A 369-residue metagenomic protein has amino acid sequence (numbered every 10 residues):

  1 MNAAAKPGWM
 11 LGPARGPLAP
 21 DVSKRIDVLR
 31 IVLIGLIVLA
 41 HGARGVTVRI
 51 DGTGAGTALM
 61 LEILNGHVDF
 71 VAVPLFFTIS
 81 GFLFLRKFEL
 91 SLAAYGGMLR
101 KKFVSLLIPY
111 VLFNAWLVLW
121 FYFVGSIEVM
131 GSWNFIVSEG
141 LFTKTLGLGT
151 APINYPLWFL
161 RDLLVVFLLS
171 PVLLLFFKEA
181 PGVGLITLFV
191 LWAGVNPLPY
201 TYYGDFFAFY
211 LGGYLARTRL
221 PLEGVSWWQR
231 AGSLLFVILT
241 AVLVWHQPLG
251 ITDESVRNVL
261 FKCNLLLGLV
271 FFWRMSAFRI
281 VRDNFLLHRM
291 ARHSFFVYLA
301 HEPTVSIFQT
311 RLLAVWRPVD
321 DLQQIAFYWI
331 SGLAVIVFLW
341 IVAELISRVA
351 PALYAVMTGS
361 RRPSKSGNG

Functional and structural regions predicted by a protein language model:
M1-L188, V319-G369: Membrane-cytosol interface segments of multi-pass membrane proteins, especially ER/Golgi lipid-handling enzymes
A4-P17, P221-R289, H293-F296, P303-L312 (+1 more regions): Alpha-helical transmembrane segments and terminal signal-anchor/GPI-anchor hydrophobic tails, characterized by long
V22-S23, L90-M98, V172-P181, R217-Q229 (+2 more regions): Membrane-interface helix-boundary motifs at transmembrane edges
L39-G42, I186-Y200, L235-P248, P303: Aromatic-anchored segments of alpha-helical transmembrane domains
G45, R311-V315: A short secondary-structure junction motif
L61-P74, L148-D162, A193-L211, G224 (+2 more regions): Interfacial loop-to-helix transition and helix-capping segments at the boundaries of transmembrane helices
V73-L85, L164-P171, L198-V225, A241 (+3 more regions): Specific transmembrane alpha-helix
N134-L148, L188, Y200-T218, L222-G232: Long hydrophobic alpha-helical segments that form multi-pass transmembrane helix bundles in integral membrane proteins
